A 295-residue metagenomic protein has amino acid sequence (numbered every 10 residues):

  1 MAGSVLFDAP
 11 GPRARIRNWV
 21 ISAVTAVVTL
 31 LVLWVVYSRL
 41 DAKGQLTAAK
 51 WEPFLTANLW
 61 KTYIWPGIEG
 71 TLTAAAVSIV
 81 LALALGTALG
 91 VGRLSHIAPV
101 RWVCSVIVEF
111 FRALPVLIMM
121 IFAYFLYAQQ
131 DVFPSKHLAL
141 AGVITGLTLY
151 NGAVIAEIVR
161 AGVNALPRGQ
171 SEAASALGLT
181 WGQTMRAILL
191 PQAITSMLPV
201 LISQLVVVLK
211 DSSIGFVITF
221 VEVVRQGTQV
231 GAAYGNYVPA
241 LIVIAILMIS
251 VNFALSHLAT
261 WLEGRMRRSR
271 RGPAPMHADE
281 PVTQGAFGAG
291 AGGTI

Functional and structural regions predicted by a protein language model:
M1-I295: Transmembrane alpha-helices and adjacent helix-loop boundaries
